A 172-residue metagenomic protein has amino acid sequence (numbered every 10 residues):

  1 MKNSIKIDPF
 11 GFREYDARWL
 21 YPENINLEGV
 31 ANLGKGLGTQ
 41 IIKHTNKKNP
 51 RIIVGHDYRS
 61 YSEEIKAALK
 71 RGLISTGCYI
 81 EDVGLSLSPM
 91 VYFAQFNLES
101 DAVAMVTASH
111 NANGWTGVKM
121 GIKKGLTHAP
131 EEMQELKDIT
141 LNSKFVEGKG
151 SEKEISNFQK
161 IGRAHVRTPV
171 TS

Functional and structural regions predicted by a protein language model:
M1-R71, S75-T76, S151-R163, R167: An N-terminal, well-structured beta->alpha segment
N32, T39, F93, Q134-D138 (+1 more regions): Charged/polar, solvent-exposed surface patches and flexible loops
G36-G38, G77-I80, M105-S109, H128-E132 (+1 more regions): Glycine-rich loops and low-complexity Gly/Arg-rich segments that provide flexible linkers or classic glycine-based
K43, V83-S86, Q134-I139: Short C-terminal domain-edge/linker segments immediately following a structured domain
N46-K124: Ferredoxin-reductase
T116-R167, S172: Gly/Ser/Thr-enriched, mixed-charge loops and adjacent short helices that form phosphate/oxyanion-binding elements
